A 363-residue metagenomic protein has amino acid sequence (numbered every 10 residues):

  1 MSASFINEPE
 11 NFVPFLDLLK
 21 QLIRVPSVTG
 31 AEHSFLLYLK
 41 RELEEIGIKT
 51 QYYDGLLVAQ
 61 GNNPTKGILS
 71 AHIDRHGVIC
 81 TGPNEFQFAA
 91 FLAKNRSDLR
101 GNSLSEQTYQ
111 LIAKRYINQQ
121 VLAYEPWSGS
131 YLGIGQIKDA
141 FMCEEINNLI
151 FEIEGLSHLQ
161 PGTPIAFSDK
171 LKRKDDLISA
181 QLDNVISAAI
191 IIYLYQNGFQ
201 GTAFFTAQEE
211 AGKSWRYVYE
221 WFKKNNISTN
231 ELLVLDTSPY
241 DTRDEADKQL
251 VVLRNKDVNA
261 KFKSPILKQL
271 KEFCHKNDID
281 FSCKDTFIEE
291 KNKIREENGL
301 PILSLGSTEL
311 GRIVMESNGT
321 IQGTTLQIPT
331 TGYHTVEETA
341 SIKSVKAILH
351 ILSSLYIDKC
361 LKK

Functional and structural regions predicted by a protein language model:
M1-K363: N-terminal hydrophobic/helix-forming segments and targeting peptides
